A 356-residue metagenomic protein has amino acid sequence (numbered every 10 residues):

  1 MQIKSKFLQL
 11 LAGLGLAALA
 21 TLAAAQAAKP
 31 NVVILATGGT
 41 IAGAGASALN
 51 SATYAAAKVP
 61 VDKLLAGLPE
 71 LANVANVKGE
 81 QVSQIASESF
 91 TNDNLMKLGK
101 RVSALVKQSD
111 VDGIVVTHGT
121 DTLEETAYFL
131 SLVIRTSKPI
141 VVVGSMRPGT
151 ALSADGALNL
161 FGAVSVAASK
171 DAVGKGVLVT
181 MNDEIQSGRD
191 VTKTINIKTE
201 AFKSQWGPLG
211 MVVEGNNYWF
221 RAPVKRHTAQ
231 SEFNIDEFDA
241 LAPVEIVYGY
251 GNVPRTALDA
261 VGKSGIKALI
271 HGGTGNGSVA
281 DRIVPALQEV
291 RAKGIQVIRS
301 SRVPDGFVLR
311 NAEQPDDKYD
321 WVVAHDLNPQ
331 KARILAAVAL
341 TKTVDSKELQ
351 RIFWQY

Functional and structural regions predicted by a protein language model:
M1-A12: Bacterial N-terminal signal peptides that target proteins for export
A20-A24: N-terminal signal peptide c-region/cleavage motif recognized by signal peptidases
Q26-A104, P285: ATP/NTP phosphate-donor binding region
A28-K29, L35, P60, A66-L71 (+3 more regions): Accessory alpha-helical/coil subdomains and C-terminal extensions that flank or cap enzyme catalytic cores
Q108-L123, S264-N276: Short acidic, glycine-rich surface-loop motifs adjacent to enzyme active sites
V116-K138, V279-Q288: Short Gly/Thr/Asp-enriched flexible loops that form oxyanion-binding sites at enzyme active sites
V142-E214: Internal gly/pro-rich beta-alpha loop/helix module that stabilizes soluble enzyme cofactors or their anionic handles
N276-Y356: C-terminal non-catalytic interaction/assembly regions of soluble proteins
